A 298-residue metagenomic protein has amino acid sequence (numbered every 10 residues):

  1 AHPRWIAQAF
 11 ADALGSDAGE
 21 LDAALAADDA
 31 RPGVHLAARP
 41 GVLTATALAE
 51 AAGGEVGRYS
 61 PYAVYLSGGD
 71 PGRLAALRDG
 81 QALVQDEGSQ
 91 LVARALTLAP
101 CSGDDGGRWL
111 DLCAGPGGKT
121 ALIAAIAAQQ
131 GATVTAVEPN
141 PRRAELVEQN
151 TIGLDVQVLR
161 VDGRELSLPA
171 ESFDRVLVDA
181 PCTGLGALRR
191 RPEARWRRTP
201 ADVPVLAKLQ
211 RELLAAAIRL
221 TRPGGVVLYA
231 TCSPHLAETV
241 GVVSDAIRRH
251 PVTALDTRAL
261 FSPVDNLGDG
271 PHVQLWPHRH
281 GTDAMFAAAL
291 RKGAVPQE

Functional and structural regions predicted by a protein language model:
A1-E298: S-adenosylmethionine
